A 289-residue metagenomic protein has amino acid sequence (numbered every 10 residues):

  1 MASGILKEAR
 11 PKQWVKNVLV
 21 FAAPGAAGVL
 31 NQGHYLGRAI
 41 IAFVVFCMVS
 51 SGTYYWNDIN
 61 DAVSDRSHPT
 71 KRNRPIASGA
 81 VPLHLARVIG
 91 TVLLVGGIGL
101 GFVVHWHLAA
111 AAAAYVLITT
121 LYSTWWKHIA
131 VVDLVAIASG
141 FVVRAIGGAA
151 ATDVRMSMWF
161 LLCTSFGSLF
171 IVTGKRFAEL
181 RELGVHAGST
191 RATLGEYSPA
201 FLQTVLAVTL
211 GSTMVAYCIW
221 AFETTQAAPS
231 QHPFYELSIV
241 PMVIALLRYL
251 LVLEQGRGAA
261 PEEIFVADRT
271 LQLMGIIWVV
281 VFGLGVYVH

Functional and structural regions predicted by a protein language model:
M1-R66, G79-V92: Topogenic membrane-insertion module of multi-pass membrane proteins
A2-I5, S67-S78, L93-L100, L121-S123 (+2 more regions): Short juxtamembrane and helix-loop transition motifs at transmembrane-helix boundaries in membrane proteins
A2-L6, T124, V142-H289: C-terminal membrane-associated helical module and adjoining short loops/tails
I5-K12, P75-A86, V103-L108, W126-L134 (+1 more regions): Short, amphipathic, aromatic/basic-enriched membrane-interface segments that mark the entry/exit of transmembrane
V18, A22, I40, V44-M48 (+11 more regions): Generic alpha-helical transmembrane segments of integral inner-membrane proteins, especially permease/transport modules
H34-A39, W106-A112, A130-L134, R155-L161 (+1 more regions): Short, aromatic-rich membrane-interface segments at the entry and exit of alpha-helical transmembrane domains
V49-A77, V132, G174-R181, R248: Acidic (Asp/Glu-rich) catalytic motifs at the cytosolic membrane interface
A62, S67-A112, M158-L169, Q203-S212 (+1 more regions): Multi-pass membrane catalytic core of lipid/isoprenoid biosynthesis enzymes
